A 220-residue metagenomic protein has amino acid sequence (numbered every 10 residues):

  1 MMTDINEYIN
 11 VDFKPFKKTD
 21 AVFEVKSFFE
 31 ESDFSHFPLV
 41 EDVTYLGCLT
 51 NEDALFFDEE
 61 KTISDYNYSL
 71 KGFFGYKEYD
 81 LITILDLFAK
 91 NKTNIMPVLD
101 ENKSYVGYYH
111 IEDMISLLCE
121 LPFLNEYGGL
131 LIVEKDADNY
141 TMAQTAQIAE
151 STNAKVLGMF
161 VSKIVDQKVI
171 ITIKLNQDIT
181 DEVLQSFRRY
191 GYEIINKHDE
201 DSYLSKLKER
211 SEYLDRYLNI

Functional and structural regions predicted by a protein language model:
M1-F28, L39-V40, Y45-C48, E59-L87 (+6 more regions): Bateman/CBS regulatory modules and CBS-like beta-alpha motifs in cytosolic regions of diverse proteins
P15-E31, H36, K208-Y213, I220: Intrinsically disordered, low-complexity terminal regulatory regions
F23, L55-F56, I115: Nucleotide phosphate-binding site architecture
S27-E30, D86, Q147, Q185: Surface-exposed alpha-helical segments enriched in charged/polar residues
S35, N94, K155: Short acidic/polar active-site loop segments enriched in Thr and Asp
F73-F74, E101, Y105-D113, L118-I220: Cytosolic regulatory modules rich in charged/polar residues
